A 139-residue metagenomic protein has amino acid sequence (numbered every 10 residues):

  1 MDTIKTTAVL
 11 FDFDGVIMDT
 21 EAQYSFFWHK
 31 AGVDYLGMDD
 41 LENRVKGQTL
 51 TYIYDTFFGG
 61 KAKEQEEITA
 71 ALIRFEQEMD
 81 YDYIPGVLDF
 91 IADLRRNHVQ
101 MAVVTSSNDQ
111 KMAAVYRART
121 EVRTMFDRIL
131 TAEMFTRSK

Functional and structural regions predicted by a protein language model:
T3-N97, A113: N-terminal helical cap/lid subdomain that shapes the substrate entry/recognition surface in HAD-like hydrolases
V16, T105-S107: Conserved phosphate-coupling serine/threonine residues in phosphotransfer and NTP-handling enzymes
H98-A102: Short active-site oxyanion
N108-K139: Substrate-recognition "cap/lid" segment bordering the active-site pocket of phosphatases
